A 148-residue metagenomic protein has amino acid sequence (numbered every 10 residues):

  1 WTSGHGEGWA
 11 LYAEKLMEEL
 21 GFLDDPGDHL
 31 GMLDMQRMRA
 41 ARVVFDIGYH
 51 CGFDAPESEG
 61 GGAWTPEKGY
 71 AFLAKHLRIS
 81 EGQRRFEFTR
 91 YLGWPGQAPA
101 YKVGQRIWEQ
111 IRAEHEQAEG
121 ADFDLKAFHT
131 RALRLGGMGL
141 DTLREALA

Functional and structural regions predicted by a protein language model:
W1-A148: N-terminal maturation segment of proteins
